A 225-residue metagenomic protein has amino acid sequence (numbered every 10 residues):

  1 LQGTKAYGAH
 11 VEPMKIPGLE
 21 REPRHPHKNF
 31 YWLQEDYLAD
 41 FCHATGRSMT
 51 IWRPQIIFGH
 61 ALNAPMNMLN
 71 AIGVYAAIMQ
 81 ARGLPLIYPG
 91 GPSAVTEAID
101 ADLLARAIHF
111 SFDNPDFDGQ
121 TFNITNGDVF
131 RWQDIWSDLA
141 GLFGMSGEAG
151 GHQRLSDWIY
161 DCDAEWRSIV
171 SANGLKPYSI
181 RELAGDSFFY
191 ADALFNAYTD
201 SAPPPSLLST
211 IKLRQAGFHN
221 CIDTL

Functional and structural regions predicted by a protein language model:
L1-F30: Conserved Rossmann-fold NAD(P)-dependent oxidoreductase catalytic core, especially the SDR/UDP-sugar
A6, I57-G59: Conserved sequence/active-site signature of Rossmann-fold short-chain dehydrogenase/reductase
N29, I99, F130, L208: Residue-level signal for the nucleotide or nucleotide-sugar donor/cofactor binding architecture
Q34-S48, A216-H219: A structural motif corresponding to the C-terminal end of an alpha-helix and its immediate exit/capping segment
T45, G59-V74, F110-F122, S146: Glycine/proline-rich active-site loop of Rossmann-fold NAD(P)-dependent oxidoreductases
G73-I99: A conserved pocket-lining segment of Rossmann-fold NAD(P)-dependent short-chain dehydrogenase/reductase
A107-A197, S209-I211, Q215: Mid/C-terminal beta-alpha module of Rossmann-like enzyme folds, strongest in SDR-family dehydrogenases/epimerases
